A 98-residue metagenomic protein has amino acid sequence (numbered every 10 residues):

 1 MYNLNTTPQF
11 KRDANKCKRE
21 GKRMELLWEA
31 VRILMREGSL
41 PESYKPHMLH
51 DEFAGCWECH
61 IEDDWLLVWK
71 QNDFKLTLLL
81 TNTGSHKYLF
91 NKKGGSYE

Functional and structural regions predicted by a protein language model:
M1-R32, E98: Arg/Lys-rich, positively charged N-terminal/basic patches that mediate binding to nucleic acids
N3, R12, K22, D64-L66 (+1 more regions): Enriched for short, Lys/Arg-rich terminal
T6, K45, L49, N82-S85: A secondary-structure boundary/capping signal
K16, E58-I61, K70-Q71: Short histidine-centered beta-strand/loop micro-motifs that create catalytic or ligand/metal-coordination sites
W28-R32, K45-L49, L67, Q71: Residue-level signal for alpha-helical context at structural boundaries
I33-H60: A short, surface-exposed loop/turn module that caps and links secondary-structure elements
